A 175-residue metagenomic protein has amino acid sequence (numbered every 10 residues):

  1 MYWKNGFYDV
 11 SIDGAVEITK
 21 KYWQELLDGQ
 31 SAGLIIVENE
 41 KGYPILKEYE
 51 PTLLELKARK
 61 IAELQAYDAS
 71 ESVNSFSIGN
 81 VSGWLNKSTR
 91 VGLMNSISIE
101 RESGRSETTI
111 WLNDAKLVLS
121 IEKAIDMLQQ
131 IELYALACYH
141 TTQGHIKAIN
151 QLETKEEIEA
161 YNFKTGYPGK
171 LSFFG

Functional and structural regions predicted by a protein language model:
Y2-A32, N39-G175: A preference for well-ordered globular domain cores that mediate specific macromolecular interactions or catalysis
